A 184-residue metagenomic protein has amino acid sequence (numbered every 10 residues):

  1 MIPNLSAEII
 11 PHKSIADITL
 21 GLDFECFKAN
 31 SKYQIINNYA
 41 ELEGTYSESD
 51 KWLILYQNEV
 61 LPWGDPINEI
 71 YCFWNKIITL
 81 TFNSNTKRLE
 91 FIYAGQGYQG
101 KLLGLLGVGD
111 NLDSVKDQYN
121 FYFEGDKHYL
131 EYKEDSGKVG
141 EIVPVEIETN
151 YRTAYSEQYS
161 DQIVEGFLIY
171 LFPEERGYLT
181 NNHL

Functional and structural regions predicted by a protein language model:
M1-L184: Short helix/turn-capping signatures at newly exposed starts of structured segments
